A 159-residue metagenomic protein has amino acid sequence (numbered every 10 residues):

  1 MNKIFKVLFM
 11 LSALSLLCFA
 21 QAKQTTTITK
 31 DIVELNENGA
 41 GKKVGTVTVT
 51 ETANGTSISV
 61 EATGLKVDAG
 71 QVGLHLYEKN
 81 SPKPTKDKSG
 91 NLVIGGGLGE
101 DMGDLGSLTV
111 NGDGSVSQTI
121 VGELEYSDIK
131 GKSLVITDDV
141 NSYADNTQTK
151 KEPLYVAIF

Functional and structural regions predicted by a protein language model:
M1-F9: Bacterial N-terminal signal peptides that target proteins for export
K6, L16-F159: N-terminal leader/targeting pre-sequences
L11-L14: Short, linear, compositionally biased motifs with a strong N-terminal bias
